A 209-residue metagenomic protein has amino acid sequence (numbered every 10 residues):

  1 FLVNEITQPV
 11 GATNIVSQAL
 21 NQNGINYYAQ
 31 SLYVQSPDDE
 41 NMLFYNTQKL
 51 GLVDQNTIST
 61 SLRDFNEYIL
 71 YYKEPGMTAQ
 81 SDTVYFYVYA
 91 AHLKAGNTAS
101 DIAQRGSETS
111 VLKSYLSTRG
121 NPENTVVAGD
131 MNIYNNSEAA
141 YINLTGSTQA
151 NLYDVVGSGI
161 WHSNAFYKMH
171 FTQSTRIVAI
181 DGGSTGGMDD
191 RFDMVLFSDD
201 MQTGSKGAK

Functional and structural regions predicted by a protein language model:
L2-K209: Divalent cation-coordinating acidic motifs and surrounding scaffolds that mediate Ca2+/Mg2+/Mn2+/Zn2+-dependent binding
